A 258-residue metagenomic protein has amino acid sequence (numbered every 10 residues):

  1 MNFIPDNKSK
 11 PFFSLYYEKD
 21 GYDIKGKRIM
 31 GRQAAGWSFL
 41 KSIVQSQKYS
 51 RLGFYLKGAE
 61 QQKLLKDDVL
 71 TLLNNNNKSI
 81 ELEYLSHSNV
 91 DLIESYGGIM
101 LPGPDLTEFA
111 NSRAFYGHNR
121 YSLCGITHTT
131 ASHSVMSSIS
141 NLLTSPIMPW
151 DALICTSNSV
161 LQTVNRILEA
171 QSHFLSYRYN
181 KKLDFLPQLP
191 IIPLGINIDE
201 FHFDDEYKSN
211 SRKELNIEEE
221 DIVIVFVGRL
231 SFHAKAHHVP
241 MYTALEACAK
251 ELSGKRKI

Functional and structural regions predicted by a protein language model:
M1-I93: N-terminal pre-catalytic "stem/leader" segment of glycosyltransferase-like enzymes
I29-K41, Q62-D68, E169-H173, S209 (+1 more regions): Well-ordered, non-membrane alpha-helical segments in soluble/globular domains
K57-G58, P102-D105, T156-S159: Helix N-cap/beta->alpha junction signal
Q61-P146: Extended catalytic core of nucleotide-activated donor transferases of GT-like folds
L73-N77, Y116, F174-D184, C248-R256: Short helix-capping segments at alpha-helix termini
I126, T156, I192-G195, F226-L230: Short hydrophobic "strand-cap" motifs at the C-terminus of beta-strands
M148-N210: Donor nucleotide-sugar binding/catalytic pocket of nucleotide-sugar-dependent glycosyltransferases
N197-I258: Conserved catalytic-core segment of nucleotide-activated headgroup transferases in glycan assembly
